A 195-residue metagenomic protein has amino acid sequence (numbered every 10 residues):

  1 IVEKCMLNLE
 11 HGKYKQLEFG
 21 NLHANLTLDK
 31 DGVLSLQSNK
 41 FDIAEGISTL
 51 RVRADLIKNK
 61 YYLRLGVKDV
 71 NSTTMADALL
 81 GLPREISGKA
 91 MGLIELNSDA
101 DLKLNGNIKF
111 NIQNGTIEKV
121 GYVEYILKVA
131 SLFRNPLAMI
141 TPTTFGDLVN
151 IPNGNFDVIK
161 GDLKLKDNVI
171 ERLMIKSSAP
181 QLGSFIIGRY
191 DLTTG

Functional and structural regions predicted by a protein language model:
I1-G154, L165, L182-G195: Membrane-proximal interfacial segments on either side of biological membranes
D162: Active-site-adjacent substrate-recognition loops and nearby beta-strands within hydrolase catalytic domains
